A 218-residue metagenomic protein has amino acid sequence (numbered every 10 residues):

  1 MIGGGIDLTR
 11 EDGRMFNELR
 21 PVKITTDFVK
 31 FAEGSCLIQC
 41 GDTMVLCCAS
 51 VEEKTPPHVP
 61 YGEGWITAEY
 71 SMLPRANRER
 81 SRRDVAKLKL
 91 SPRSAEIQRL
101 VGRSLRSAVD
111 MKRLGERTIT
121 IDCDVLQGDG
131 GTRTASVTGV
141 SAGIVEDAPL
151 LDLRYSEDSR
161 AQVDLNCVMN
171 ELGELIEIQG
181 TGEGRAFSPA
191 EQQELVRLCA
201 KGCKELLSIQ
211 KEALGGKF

Functional and structural regions predicted by a protein language model:
I2-Q39: Short, Gly/Pro- and small/polar-rich lid/capping loops
D7-R10, R14, V85-A86, E146 (+1 more regions): Compositionally biased, non-globular sequence tracts
V22-T25, F31-G34, E52-K54, S107 (+2 more regions): Glycine-rich, charged/polar anion/phosphate-binding loops that engage phosphate groups from diverse ligands
F28, E33-L114, L175, Q179-G182 (+1 more regions): Glycine-rich, flexible beta-strand/loop modules in the N-terminal catalytic cores of phosphate-handling
A86-L90, C123-T132: A short glycine/serine-rich beta->alpha loop
P92, R113-E116, G131-A135, S141-F218: A structural signal for small-residue-enriched, beta-sheet-centric alpha/beta enzyme cores and oligomeric scaffold folds
E96, L100-S104, T120, G139 (+1 more regions): Generic beta-strand or strand-like secondary-structure segments
G102, K112-G128: Glycine- and acidic-rich phosphate- and metal-coordinating loops
